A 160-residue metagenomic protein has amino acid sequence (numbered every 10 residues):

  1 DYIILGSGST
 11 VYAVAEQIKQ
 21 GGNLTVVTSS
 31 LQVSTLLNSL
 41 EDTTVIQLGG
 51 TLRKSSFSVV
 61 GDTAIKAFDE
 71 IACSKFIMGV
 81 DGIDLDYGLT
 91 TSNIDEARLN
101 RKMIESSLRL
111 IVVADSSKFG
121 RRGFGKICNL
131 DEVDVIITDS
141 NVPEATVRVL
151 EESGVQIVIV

Functional and structural regions predicted by a protein language model:
D1-Q20, L24-T28: Helix-turn-helix/homeodomain-like alpha-helical modules used for DNA recognition and transcription-factor dimerization
L31-V160: Conserved phosphate- and dinucleotide-binding cores of soluble alpha/beta proteins, encompassing both enzyme active
